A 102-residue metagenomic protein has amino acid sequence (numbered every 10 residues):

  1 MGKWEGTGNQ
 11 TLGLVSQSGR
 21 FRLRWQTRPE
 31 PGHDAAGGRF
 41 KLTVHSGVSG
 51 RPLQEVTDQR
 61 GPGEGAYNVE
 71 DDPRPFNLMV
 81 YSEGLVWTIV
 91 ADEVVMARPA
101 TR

Functional and structural regions predicted by a protein language model:
M1-R102: Acidic, Ser/Thr/Pro
